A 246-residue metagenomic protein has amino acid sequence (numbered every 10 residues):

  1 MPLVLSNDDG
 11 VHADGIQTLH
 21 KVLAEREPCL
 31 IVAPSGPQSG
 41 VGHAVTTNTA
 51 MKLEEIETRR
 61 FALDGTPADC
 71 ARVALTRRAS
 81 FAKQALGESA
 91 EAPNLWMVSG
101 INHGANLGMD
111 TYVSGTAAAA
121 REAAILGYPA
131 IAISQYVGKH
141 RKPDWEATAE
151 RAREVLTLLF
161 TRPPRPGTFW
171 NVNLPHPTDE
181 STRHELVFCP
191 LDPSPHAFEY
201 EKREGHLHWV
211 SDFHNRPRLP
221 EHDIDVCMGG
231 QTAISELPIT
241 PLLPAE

Functional and structural regions predicted by a protein language model:
L3, D14-P93: A cross-family phosphate/adenosyl-ligand binding-site feature
D9-Q17, G205-H206, R216-P217: Short acidic, Gly/Ser-rich segments with clustered Asp/Glu that frequently serve as metal-coordination loops in enzyme
L30-V32, F61, P129-I133, W170-V172: Hydrophobic/aromatic beta-strand patches that form the interior of the parallel beta-sheet core in alpha/beta enzyme
C70, W145-E246: Electrostatically charged, flexible surface regions
A105-S114: Glycine/threonine-rich flexible loop motifs
A119-A123: Hydrophobic/aromatic ligand-binding patch that stacks against planar heteroaromatic rings of cofactors or nucleotides
A124-A147: Glycine-rich phosphate/pyrophosphate-binding loops and their adjacent beta-strand/loop elements at enzyme active sites
